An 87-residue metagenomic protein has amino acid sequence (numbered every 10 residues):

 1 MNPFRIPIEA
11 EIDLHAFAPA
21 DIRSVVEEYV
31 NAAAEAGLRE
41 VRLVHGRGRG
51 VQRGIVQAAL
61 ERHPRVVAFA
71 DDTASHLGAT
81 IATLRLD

Functional and structural regions predicted by a protein language model:
M1-D87: Long, charged, low-complexity intrinsically disordered regions
